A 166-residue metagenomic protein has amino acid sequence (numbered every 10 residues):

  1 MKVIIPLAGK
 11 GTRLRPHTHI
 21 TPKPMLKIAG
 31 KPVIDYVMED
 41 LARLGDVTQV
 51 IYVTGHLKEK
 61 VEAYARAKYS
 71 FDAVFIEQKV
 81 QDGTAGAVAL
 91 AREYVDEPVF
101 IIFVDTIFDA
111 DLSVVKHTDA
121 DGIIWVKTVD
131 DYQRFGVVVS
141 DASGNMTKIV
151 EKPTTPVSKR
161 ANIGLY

Functional and structural regions predicted by a protein language model:
M1-E62: N-terminal glycine-rich phosphate-binding loop and ensuing alpha1 helix
P16, K127-V129, T155-S158: Short Gly/Pro-enriched turn/cap motifs at secondary-structure boundaries
P24, D72-V74, N145-K148: Conserved beta-strand segments of alpha/beta enzyme cores
L26, F100, Y166: Residues that recognize and position ribonucleotide moieties
D46-V47, V95, N145: Short loop/turn motifs at secondary-structure junctions
K60-A142: Conserved beta-loop-beta/alpha segment of the NTase-like Rossmann-fold superfamily that binds/positions NTPs
K116-H117, A142-Y166: Catalytic-core segments of class I nucleotidyltransferases/pyrophosphorylases that form NMP-activated intermediates
